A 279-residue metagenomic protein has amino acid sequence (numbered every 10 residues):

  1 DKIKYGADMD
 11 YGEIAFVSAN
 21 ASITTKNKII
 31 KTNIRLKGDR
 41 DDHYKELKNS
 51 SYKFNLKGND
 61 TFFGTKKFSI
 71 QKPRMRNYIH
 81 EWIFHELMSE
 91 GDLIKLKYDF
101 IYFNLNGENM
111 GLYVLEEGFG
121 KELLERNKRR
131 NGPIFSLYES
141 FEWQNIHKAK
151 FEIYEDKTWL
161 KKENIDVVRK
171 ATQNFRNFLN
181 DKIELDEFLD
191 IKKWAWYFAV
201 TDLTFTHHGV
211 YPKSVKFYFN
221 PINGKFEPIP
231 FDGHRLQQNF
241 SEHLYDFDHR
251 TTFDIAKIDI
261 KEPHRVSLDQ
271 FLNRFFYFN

Functional and structural regions predicted by a protein language model:
D1-N279: Phosphate/dinucleotide-binding and metal-coordinating scaffold of catalytic cores in nucleotide-dependent enzymes
